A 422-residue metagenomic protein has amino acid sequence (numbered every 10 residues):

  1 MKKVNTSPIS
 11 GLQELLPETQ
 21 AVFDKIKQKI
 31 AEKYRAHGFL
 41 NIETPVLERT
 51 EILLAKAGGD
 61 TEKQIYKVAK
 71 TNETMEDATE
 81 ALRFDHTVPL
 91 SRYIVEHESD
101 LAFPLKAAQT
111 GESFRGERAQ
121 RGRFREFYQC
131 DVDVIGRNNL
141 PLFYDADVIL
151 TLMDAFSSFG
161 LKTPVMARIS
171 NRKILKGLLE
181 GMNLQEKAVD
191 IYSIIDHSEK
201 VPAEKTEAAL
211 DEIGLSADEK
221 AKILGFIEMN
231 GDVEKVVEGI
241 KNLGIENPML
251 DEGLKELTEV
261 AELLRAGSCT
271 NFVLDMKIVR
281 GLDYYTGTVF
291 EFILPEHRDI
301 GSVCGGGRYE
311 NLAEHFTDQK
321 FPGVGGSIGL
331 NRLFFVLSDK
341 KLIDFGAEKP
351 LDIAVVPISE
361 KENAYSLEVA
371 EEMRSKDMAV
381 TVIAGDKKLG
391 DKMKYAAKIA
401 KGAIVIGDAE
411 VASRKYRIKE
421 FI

Functional and structural regions predicted by a protein language model:
M1-F84, V88, A146, L150 (+1 more regions): TRNA-binding/sensing appendages of the translation machinery
N5, G58-K63, E180, L184 (+2 more regions): Short alpha-helix boundary/capping motifs
G11, P89, T151, I174-L178 (+3 more regions): A general alpha-helix detector
T19-H37, E48-R49, E76-D77, D85-L101 (+2 more regions): Positively charged, Gly/Ser-enriched RNA/tRNA-binding surfaces
T44-K63, M166-G181, V279-T286, K388-I399: Beta-rich nucleic-acid/ligand-interaction surfaces
L54-V68, E186-A188, L294-E296, I399-G407: Short, structured secondary-structure boundary patches
K63-T74, N183-L210, L294: Acidic, His- and aromatic-enriched active-site or binding-groove loops in soluble protein domains that engage sugars
L178-Q185, A217, G244: Phosphate-rich ligand and nucleic-acid binding surfaces
